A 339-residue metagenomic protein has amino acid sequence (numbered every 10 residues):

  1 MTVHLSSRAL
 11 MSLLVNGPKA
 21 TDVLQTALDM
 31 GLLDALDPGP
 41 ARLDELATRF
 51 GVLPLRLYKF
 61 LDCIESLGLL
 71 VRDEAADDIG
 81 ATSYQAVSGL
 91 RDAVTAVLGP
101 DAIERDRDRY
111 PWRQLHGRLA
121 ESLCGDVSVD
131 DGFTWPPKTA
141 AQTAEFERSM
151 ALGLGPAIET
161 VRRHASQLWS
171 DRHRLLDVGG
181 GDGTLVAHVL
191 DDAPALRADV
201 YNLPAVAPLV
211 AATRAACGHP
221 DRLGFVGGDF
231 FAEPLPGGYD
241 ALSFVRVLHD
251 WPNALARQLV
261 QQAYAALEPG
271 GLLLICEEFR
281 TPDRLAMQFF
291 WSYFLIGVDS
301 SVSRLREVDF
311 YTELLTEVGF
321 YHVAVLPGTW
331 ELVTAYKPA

Functional and structural regions predicted by a protein language model:
M1-V71, W169, V178-A339: Alpha-helical subdomain
L10-D29, D34-A35, L55-H173: Conserved Class I S-adenosyl-L-methionine-dependent methyltransferase catalytic core
